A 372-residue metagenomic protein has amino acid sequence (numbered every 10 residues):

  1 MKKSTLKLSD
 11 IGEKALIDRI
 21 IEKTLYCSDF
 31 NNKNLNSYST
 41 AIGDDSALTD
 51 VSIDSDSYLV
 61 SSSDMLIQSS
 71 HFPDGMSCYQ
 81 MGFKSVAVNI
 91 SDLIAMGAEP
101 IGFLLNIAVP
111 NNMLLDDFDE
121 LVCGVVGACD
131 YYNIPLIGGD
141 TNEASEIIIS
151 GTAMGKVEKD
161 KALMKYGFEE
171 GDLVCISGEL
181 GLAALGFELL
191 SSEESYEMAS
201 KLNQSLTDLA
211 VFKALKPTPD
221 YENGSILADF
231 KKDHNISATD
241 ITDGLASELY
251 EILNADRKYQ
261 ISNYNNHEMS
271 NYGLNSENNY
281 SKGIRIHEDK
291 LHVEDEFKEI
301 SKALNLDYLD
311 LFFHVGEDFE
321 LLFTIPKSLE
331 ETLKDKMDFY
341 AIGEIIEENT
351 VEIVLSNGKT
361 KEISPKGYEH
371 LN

Functional and structural regions predicted by a protein language model:
M1-N372: Helix-biased detector of long, well-ordered alpha-helical tracts
